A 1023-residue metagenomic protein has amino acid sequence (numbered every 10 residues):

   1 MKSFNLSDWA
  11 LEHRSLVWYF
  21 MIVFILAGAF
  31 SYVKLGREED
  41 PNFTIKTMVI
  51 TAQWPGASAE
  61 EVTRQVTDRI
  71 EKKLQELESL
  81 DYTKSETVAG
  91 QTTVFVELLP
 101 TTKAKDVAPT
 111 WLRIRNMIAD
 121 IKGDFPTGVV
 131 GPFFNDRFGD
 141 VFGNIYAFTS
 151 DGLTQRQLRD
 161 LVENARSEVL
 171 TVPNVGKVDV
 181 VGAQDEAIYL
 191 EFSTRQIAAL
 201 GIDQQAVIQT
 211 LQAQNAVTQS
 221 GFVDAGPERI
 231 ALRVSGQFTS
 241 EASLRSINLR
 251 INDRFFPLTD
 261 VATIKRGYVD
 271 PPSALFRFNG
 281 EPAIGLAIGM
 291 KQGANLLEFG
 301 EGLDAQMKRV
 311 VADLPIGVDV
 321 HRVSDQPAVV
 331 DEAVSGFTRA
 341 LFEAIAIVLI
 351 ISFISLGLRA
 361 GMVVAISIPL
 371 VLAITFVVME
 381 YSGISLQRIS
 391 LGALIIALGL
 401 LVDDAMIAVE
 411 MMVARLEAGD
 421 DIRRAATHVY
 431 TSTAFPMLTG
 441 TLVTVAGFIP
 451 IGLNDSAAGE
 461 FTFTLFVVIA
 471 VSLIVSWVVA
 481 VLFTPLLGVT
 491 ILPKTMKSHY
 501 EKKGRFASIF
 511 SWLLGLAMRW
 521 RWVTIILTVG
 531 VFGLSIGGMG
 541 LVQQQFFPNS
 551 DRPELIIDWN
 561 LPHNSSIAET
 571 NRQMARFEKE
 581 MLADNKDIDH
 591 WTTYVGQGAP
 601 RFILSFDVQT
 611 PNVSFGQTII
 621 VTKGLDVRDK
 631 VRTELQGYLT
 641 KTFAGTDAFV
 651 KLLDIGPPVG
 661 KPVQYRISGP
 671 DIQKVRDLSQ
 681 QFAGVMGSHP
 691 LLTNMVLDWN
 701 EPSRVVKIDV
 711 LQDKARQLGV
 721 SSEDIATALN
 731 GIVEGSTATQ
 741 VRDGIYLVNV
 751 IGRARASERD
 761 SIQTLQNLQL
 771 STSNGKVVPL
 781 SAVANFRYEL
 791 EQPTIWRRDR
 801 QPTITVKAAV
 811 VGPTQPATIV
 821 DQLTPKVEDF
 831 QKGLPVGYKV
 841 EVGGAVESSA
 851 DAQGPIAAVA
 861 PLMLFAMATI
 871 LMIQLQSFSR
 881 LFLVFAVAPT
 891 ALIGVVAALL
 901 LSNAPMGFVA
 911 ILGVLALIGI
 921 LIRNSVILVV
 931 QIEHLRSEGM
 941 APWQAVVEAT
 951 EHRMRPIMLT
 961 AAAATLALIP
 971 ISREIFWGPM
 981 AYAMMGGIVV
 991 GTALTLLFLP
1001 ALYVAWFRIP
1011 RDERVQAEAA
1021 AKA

Functional and structural regions predicted by a protein language model:
M1-R37, T431-T433, H499-F547, I588-D589 (+2 more regions): Signature of alpha-helical transmembrane segments and their immediate interfacial
F4-L6, E61-D136, R195-A216, Q237 (+3 more regions): Solvent-exposed, membrane-proximal periplasmic/extracellular interface segments of envelope transport and secretion
W9, T51, K122, E168-A346 (+5 more regions): Extracytoplasmic/periplasmic membrane-proximal domains and adjacent transmembrane bundles of envelope biogenesis
S15, V23-A57, K105, A119-G128 (+7 more regions): Transmembrane helices with small-residue packing motifs
Y19, S58-Q65, T102-R113, F142-Y146 (+21 more regions): Solvent-exposed, non-transmembrane alpha-helical starts
A27-K34, A346-V413, F865-R953, M958-E974 (+3 more regions): Hydrophobic transmembrane alpha-helices and their membrane-interface caps in long multi-pass transport proteins
V323, V330, V334, V409 (+5 more regions): Helix-loop junctions and hydrophobic alpha-helical segments within the transmembrane domains of large membrane
L398-M412, T433-L453, E460-Y500, T618 (+4 more regions): Transmembrane alpha-helices and their membrane-interface boundaries in multi-pass membrane transporters and channels
